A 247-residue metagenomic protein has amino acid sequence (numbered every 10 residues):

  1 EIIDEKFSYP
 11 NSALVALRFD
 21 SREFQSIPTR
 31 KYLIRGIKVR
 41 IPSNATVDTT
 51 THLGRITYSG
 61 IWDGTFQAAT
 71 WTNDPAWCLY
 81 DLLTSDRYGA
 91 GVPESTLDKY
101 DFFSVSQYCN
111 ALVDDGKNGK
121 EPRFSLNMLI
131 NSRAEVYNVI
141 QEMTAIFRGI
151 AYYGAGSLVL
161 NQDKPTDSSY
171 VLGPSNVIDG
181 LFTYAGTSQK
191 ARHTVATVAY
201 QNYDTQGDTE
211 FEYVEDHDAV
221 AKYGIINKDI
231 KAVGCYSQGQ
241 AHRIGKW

Functional and structural regions predicted by a protein language model:
E1-F147, K222-Q240: Polar, S/T/G-rich
K6-S8, S21, N127, N161-V233: Surface-exposed, non-catalytic interaction/assembly patches
A13-V15, A151, A196: Broad, structure-driven detector of short, well-ordered beta-strand segments within folded domains
P28, Y152, K190-R192: Solvent-exposed loop and beta-edge segments used for protein-protein assembly and interaction
P75, G154-G156, T194: Residues that flank catalytic or metal-binding motifs in active/ligand-binding sites
G91-K99, G154-G156, T209-V214: Short coil/turn segments at secondary-structure boundaries
T144-N161: Short, well-structured beta-strand/strand-turn elements
